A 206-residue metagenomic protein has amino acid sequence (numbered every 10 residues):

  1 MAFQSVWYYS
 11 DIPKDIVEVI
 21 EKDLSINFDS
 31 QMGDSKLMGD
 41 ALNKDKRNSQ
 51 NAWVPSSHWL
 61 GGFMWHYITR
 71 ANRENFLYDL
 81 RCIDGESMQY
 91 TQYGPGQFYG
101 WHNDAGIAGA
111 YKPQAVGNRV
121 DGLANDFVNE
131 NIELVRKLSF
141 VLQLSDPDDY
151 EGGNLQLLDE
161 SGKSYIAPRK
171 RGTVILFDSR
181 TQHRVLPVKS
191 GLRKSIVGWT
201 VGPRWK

Functional and structural regions predicted by a protein language model:
M1-V174, R180-K206: Fe(II)/2-oxoglutarate oxygenase catalytic core
